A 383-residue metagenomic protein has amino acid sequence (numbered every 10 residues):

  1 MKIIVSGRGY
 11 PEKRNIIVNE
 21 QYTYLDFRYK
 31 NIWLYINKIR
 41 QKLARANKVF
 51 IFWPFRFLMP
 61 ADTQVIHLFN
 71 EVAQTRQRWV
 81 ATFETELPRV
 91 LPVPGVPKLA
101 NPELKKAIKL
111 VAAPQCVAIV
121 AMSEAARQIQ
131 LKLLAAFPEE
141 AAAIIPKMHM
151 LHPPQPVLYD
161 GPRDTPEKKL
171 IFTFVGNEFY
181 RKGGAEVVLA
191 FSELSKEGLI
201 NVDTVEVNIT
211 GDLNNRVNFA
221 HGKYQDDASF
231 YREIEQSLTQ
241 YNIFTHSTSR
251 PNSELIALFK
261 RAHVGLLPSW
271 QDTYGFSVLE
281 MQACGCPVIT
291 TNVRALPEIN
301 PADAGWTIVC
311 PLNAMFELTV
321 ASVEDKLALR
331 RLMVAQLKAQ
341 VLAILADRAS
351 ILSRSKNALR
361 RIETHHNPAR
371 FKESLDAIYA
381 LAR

Functional and structural regions predicted by a protein language model:
F55-F57, P97-A121, I234: Membrane-proximal helix-turn-helix segments that form the acceptor-binding/catalytic region of lipid-linked
A112-K147, V157: A short, active-site helix/loop in glycosyltransferases that binds the activated sugar's phosphate group
V120, Q155, Y159-E193, N208: Conserved donor-binding/catalytic core segment of Leloir-type glycosyltransferases
G211-S253: Nucleotide-activated donor-binding/catalytic signature segment of Leloir-type glycosyltransferases, i.e., the conserved
A257-A262: Short alpha-helical donor nucleotide-sugar binding micro-motif in glycosyltransferases
W270: Aromatic "clamp/platform" in nucleotide-sugar-dependent glycosyltransferases that forms part of the donor/acceptor
P287-T290, N300, W306-T307: Short hydrophobic beta-strand element within catalytic cores of glycosyltransferases and related nucleotide-activated
A328-A339, L345-Y379: A charged, aromatic-enriched C-terminal amphipathic alpha-helix characteristic of glycosyltransferases across folds
